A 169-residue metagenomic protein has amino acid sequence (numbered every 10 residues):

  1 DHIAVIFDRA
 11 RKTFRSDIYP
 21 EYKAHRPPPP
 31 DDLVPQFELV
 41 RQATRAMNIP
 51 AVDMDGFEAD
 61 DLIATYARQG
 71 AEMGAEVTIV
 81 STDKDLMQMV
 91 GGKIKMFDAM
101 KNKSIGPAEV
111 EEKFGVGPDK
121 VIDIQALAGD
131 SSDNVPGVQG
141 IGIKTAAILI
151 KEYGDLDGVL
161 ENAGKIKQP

Functional and structural regions predicted by a protein language model:
D1-A4, D8, F14-D17, E21: Non-catalytic, usually N-terminal nucleic-acid engagement modules in DNA/RNA processing proteins
D8-R9, V159: Short, composition-biased local secondary-structure segments
A10-T13, K84-L86: Conserved nucleotide-binding/hydrolysis micro-motifs of P-loop NTPases
A24-P169: Extended two-metal-dependent nuclease catalytic cores across DNA- and RNA-processing enzymes
